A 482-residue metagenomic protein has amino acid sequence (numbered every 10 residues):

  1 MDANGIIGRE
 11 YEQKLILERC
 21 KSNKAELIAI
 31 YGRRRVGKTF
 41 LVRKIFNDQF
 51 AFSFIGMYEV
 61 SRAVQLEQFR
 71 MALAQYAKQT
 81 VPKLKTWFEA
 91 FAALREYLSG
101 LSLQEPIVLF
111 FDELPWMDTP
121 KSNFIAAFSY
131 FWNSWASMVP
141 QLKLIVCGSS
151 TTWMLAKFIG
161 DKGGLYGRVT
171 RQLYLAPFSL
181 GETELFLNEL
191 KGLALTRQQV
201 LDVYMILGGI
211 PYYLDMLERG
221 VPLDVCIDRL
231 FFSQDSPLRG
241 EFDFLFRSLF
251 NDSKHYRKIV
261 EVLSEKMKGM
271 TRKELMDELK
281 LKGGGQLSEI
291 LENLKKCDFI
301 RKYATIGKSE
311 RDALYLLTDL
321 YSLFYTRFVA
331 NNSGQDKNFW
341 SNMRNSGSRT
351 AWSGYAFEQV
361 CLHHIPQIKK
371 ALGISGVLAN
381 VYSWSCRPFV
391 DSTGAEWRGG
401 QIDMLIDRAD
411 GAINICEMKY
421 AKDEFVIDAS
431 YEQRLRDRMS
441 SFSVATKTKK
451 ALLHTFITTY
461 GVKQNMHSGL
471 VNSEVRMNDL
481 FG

Functional and structural regions predicted by a protein language model:
M1-M343, G347, H454: Phosphate-binding site recognition
G5, I306, R311-G482: A cross-kingdom feature that marks ATP-driven nucleic-acid transaction machinery
